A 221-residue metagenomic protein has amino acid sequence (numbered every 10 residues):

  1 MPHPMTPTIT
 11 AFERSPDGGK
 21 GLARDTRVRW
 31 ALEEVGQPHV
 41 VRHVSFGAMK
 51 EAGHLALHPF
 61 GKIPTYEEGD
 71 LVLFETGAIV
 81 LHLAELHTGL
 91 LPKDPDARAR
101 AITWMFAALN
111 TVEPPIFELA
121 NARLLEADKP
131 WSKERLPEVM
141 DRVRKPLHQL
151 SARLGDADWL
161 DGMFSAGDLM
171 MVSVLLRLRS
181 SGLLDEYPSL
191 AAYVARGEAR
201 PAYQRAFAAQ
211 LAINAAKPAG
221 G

Functional and structural regions predicted by a protein language model:
M1-R135: GST-like domain detector, emphasizing the conserved glutathione-binding G-site in the N-terminal thioredoxin-like
P4, A108-A199: GST-like fold's C-terminal all-alpha helical module
S45, A166, Q210-L211: Short, solvent-exposed turn/loop segments enriched in Gly/Ser/Thr/Pro and often Arg
K50-E51, G197, A216-K217: Short Asp/Glu-rich motifs
A56, A199, A208: Phosphate-coordinating loops and pocket residues in cytosolic domains that bind phosphorylated ligands
A84, V174-L175, F207: Active-site-flanking alpha-helical
A208-G221: Terminal-tail/helix-coil boundary detector
